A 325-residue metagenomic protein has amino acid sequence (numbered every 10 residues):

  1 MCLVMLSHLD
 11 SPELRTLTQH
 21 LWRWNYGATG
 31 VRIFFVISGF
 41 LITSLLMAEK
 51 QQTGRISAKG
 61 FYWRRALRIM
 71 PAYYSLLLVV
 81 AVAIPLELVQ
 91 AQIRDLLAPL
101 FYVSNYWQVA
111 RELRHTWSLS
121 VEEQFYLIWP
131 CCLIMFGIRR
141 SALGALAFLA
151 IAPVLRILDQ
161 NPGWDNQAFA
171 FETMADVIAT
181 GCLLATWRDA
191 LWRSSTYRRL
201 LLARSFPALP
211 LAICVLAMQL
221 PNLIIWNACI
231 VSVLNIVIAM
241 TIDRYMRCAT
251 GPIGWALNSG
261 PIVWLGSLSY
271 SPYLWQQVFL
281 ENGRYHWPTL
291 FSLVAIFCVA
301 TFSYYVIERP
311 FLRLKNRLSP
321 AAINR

Functional and structural regions predicted by a protein language model:
M1-A48, M70-A72, F101-S104, V121 (+4 more regions): Functionally critical transmembrane alpha-helices in membrane proteins and complexes, commonly lining
C2-D10, V82-P85, V103-Y106, F148-L158 (+2 more regions): Aromatic-anchored segments of alpha-helical transmembrane domains
C2-L6, F40-S44, L78-V82, E123-I138 (+2 more regions): Membrane-interfacial alpha-helical segments at the cytosolic side of multi-pass membrane proteins
Q19-V31, Q90, V109-V121, Q160-T180 (+3 more regions): Interfacial loop-to-helix transition and helix-capping segments at the boundaries of transmembrane helices
A28, I178, C182-L183, S205-F311: Alpha-helical transmembrane segments of multi-pass integral membrane proteins
A28-V31, A48-A83, A98, S120-Y126 (+7 more regions): Transmembrane alpha-helical segments and their boundary/interface "anchor" motifs in multi-pass integral membrane
T43-Q51, V82-L86, I134-R139, L183-R193 (+3 more regions): Structural signal for the C-terminal ends of transmembrane alpha-helices and the immediately following loop
E123-I151, A185-R204: Solvent-exposed interhelical
